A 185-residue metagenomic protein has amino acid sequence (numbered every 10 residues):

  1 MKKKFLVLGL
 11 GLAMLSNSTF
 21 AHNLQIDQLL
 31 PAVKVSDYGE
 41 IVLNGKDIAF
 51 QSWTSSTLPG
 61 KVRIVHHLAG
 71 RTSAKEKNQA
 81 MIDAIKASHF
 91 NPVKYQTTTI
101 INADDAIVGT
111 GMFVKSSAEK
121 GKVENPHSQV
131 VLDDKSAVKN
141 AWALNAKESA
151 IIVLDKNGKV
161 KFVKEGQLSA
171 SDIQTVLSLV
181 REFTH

Functional and structural regions predicted by a protein language model:
M1-F5: Positively charged n-region of N-terminal signal peptides that target proteins for export
V7-N17: Bacterial N-terminal signal peptides
N17-N23: Sec/Tat signal peptide C-region and signal peptidase I cleavage site
V35-V62: A short beta-strand-turn-helix
P59-R63, V93-Q96, P126-H127, E148-S149 (+1 more regions): Loop/turn elements at helix/coil->beta-strand transitions in domains of secreted/extracellular proteins
H66-G121: Structural microenvironment flanking redox-active thiols in thiol-disulfide oxidoreductases
Q96-I100, F113-N145: Short, internal strand/loop/helix patches that form the active-site neighborhood or redox-interaction surface
K147-H185: Thiol-/selenol-based redox modules, centered on thioredoxin-like and closely related oxidoreductase domains
